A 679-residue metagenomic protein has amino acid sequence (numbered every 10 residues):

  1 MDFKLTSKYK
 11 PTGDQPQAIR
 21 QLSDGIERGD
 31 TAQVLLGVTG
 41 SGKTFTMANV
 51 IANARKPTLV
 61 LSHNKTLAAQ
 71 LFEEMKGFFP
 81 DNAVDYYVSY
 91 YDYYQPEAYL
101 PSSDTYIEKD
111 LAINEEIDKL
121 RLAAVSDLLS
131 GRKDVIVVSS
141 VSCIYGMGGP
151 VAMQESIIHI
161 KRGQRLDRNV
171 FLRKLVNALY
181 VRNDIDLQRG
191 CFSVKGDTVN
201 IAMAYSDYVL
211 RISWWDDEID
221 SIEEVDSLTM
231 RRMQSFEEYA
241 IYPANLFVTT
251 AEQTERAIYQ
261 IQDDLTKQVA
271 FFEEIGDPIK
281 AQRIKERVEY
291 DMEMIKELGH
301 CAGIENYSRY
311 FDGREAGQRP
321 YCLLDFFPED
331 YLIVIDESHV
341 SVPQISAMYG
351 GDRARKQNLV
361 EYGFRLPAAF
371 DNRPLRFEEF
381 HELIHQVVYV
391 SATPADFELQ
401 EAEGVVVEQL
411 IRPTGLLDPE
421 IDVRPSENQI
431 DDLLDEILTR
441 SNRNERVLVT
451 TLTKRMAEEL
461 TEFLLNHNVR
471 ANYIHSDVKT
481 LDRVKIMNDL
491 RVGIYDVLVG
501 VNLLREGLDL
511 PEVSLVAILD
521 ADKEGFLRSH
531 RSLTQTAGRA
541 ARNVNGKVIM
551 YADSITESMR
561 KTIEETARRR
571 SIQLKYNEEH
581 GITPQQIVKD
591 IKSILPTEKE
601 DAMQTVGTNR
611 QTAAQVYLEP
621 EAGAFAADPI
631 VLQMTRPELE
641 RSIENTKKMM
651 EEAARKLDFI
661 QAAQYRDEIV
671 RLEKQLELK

Functional and structural regions predicted by a protein language model:
M1-L36: Conserved pre-motif I regulatory segment
E27-V34, K56-P57, K133-V135, E445-R446: Pre-Walker A (Motif I) flank of P-loop NTPase domains
R28-V50: Walker A/P-loop
V34, Y87-D432, E436-N442, T461 (+3 more regions): N-terminal cationic and glycine-rich segments that engage phosphates or anionic surfaces
P57-A69, Y86, K280, R440-E462: Conserved strand-helix element at the start of the C-terminal RecA-like helicase core
P80-S89, G303, R446-L448, L460-D482: Conserved RecA-like helicase motor-core motifs
V151, T453-H475, R671, Q675: Conserved helicase motor "Helicase C" RecA-like lobe of SF1/SF2 P-loop NTPases
V478-G500: Conserved helicase ATPase core of P-loop NTP-dependent helicases/translocases
